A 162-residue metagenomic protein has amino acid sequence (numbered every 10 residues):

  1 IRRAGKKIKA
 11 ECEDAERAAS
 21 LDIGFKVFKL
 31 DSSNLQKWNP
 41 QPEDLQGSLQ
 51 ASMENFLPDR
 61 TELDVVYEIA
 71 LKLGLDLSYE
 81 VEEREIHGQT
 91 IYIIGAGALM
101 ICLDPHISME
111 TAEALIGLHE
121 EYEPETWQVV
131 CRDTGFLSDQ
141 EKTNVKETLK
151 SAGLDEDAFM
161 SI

Functional and structural regions predicted by a protein language model:
I1-I162: Accessory, often C-terminal, charged low-complexity segments
